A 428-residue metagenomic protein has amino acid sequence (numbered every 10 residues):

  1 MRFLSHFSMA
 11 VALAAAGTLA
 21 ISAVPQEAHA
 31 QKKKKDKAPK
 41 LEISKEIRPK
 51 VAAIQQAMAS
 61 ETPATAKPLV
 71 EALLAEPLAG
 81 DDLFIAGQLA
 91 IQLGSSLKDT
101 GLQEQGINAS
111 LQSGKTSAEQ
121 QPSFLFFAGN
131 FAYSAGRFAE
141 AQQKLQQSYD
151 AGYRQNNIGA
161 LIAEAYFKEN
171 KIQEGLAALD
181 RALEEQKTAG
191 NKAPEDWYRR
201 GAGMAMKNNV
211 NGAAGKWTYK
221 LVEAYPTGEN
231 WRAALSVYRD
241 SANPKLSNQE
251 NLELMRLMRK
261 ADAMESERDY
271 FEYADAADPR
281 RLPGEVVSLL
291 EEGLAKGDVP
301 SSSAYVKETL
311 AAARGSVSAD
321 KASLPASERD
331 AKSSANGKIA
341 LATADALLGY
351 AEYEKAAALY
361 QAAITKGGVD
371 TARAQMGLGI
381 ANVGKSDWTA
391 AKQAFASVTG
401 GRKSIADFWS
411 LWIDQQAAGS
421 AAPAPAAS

Functional and structural regions predicted by a protein language model:
R2-F3, S8-M9, L13-A109, S113-S123 (+3 more regions): N-terminal leader/linker segments that initiate helical-solenoid repeat arrays
I43-V51, G80-G87, S117-F127, E140 (+11 more regions): Generic helix N-cap/helix-start motif at coil->alpha-helix transitions
A57, A90, G94-L97, A132 (+7 more regions): Residue at a conserved register position within TPR or TPR-like alpha-solenoid repeats
E61, K98-G101, G136, N170 (+4 more regions): Residue-level detector of the short coil/turn that links helix A to helix B within each tetratricopeptide repeat
K67-L73, T100-Q112, A139-Y149, E174-E185 (+7 more regions): Alpha-helical repeat scaffolds
K98, L111, K115-A118, P122-N130 (+2 more regions): Alpha-helical adaptor scaffolds
N336-S428: C-terminal soluble interaction/assembly domains
